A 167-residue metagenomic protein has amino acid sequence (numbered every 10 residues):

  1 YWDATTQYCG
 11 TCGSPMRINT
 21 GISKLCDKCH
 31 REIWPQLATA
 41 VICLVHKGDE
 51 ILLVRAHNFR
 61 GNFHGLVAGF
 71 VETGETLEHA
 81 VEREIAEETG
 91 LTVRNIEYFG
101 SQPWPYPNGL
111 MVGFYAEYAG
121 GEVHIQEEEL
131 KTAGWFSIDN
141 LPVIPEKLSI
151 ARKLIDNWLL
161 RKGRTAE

Functional and structural regions predicted by a protein language model:
Y1-T6, R17-I18, R60-H64, Y106 (+1 more regions): Nudix hydrolase/Nudix homology domain
D3, G10, L37-T39: Short, basic and Ser/Thr-rich N-terminal targeting/leader segments
T6-G13, C26-D27: Short Cys/His-rich Zn2+-coordinating modules
G13-M16, I33: Cys/His-rich microdomains that often coordinate metals
T20-L66, F70, T92-V93, A116-Y118: N-terminal strand-loop-strand
V41, L110-V112, K131: Change "...and in nucleic-acid phosphodiester-cleaving endonucleases..." to "...and in nucleic-acid processing enzymes
G65-G100, F114, E122: The catalytic Nudix box helix
Q102-H124: Active-site-adjacent beta-strand/loop module that shapes the phosphate/pyrophosphate-binding cleft
